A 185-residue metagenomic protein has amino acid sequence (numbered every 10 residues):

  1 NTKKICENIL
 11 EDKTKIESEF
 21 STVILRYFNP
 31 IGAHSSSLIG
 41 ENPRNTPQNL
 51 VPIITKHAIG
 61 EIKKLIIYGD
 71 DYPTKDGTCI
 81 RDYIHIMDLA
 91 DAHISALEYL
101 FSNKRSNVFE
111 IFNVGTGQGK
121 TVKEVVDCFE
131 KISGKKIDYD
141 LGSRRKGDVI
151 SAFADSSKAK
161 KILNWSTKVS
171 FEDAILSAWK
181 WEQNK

Functional and structural regions predicted by a protein language model:
N1-A33, P52-I62: Active-site Tyr-X1-5-Lys
T2, P43-V51, D82-I86: The catalytic Tyr-centered alpha-helix of NAD(P)H-dependent dehydrogenases
K4-N8, H34, P47-V51, K120-K123 (+1 more regions): Short amphipathic alpha-helical surface micro-motifs
I16, I39-N42, K168, Q183: Residues in and immediately flanking transmembrane alpha helices
S18-Q48, T74-T78: Flexible, glycine-rich beta-alpha linker
I53-K185: C-terminal substrate-binding subdomain of Rossmann-fold SDR/epimerase-dehydratase oxidoreductases
